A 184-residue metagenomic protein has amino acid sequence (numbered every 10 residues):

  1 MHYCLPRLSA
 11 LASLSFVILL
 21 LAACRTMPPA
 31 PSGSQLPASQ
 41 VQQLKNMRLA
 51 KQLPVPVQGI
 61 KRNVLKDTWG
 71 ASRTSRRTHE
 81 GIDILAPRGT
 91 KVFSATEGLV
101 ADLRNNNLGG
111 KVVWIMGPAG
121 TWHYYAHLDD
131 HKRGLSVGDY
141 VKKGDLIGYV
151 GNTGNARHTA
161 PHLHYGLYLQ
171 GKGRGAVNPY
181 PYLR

Functional and structural regions predicted by a protein language model:
H2-S13: Bacterial N-terminal signal peptides that target proteins for export
L20-A23: C-terminal motif of bacterial Sec signal peptides marking the signal peptidase cleavage site
R25-K111, K143, V177-Y180: Surface-exposed, glycine-biased beta-strand/turn segments
P56-Q58, S75, N107, G134 (+2 more regions): Extracellular/periplasmic catalytic domains that process cell-envelope and extracellular macromolecules
D67, A86, D102, H127-D130 (+1 more regions): A residue-level detector for short acidic-glycine micro-motifs
A95-V137, H162-H164: Zn2+-dependent peptidoglycan hydrolase active-site motif and core
W114, D139-R184: Conserved, short, structured surface segments that act as functional micro-motifs
